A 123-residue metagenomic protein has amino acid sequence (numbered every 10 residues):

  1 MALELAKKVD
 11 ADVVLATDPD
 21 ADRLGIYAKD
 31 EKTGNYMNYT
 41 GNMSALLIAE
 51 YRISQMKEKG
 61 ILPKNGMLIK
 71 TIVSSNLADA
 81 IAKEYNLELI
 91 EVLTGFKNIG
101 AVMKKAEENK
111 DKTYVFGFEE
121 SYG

Functional and structural regions predicted by a protein language model:
M1-G123: Phosphate-binding chemistry for phosphorylated carbohydrates and sugar-nucleotides
